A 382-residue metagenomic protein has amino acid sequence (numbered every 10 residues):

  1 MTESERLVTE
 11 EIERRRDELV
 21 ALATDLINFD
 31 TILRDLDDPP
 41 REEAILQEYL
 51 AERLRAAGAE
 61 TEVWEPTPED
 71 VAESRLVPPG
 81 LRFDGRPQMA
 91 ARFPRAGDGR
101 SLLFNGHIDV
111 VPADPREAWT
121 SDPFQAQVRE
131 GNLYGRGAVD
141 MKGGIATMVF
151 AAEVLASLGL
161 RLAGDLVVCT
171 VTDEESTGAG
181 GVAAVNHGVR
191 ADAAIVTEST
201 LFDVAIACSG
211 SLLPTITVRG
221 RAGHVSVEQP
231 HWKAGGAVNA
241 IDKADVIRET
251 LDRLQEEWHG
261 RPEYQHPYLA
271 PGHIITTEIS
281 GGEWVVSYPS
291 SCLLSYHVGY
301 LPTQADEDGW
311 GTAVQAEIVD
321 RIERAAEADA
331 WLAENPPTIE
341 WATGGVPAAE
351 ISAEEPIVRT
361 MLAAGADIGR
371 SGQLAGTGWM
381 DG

Functional and structural regions predicted by a protein language model:
M1-R14, T31, A56, F83 (+1 more regions): Metal-dependent amide/peptide-bond hydrolase catalytic core, centered on the "pita-bread" metallohydrolase fold
T2-L133, L162: Acidic/His- and Gly-rich active-site-bordering loop/insert found across diverse amide/peptide-bond hydrolases
E42-L46, T147, M380-D381: Conserved alpha-helical elements of sugar-nucleotide-dependent glycosyltransferases
R86, S121, S209-L213, S287-S291: Short, solvent-exposed loop/turn segments at the edges of secondary structure
R92, N105-H107, T215-R219, S295-G299: Residue-level recognition of well-ordered beta-strand positions that form the cores of beta-sheet-rich folds across
A96, D109-A113, D173-E175, R221-G223 (+1 more regions): Short coil/turn motifs at secondary-structure junctions
R129-L133, A138-Q255: Fold-level recognition of mixed alpha/beta catalytic cores in primary-metabolism enzymes, strongest
